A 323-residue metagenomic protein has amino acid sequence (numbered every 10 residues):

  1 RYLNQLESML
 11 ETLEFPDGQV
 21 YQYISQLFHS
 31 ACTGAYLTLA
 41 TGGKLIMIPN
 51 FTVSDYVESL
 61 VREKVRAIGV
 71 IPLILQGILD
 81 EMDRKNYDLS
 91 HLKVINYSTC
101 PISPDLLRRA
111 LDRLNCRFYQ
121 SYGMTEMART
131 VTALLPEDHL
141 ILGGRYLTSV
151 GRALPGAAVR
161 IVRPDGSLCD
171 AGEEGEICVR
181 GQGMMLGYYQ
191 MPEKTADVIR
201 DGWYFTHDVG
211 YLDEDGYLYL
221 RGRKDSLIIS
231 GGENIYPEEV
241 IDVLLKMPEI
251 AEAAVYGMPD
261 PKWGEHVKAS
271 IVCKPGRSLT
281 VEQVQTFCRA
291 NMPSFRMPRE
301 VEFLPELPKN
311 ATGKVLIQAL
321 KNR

Functional and structural regions predicted by a protein language model:
L3-V20, F28-A67, E81: Conserved AMP-binding/adenylation subdomain of ANL enzymes
A40, V65-V70, L79-R145, A158: Gly/Ser/Thr-rich phosphate-binding loop
S54-V57, R84-N86, I241-D242: Short hydrophobic/charged patches on amphipathic alpha-helices used for structural packing and interfaces
L60, I68, G181, L186-G187 (+4 more regions): AMP-binding/adenylate-forming catalytic core of the ANL superfamily
T99, G123, G151, D208 (+1 more regions): Active-site glycine-centered loops adjacent to acidic/histidine catalytic or metal-binding residues that shape
Y119-E126, G151-A153, Y256-M258, E302: Beta-strand->loop->alpha-helix junctions that form or flank phosphate-binding loops in nucleotide-handling enzymes
R152-G156, D165-V198, E233-I235: Conserved ATP/PPi-binding loop(s) of AMP-dependent carboxylate-activating enzymes
A158-C178, E214-D215, R277-V281, L316: Conserved beta-loop-beta connector loops within the AMP-binding
